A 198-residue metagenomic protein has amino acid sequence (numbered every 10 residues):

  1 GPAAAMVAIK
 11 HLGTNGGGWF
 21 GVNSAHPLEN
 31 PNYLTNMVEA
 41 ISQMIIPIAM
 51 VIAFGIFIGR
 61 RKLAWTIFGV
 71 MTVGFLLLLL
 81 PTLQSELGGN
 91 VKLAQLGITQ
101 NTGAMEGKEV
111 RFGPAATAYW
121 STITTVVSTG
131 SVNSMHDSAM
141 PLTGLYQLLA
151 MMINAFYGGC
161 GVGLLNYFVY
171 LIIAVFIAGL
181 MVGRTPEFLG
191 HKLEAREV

Functional and structural regions predicted by a protein language model:
G1-V198: Membrane-proximal intracellular helices of multi-pass ion channels
